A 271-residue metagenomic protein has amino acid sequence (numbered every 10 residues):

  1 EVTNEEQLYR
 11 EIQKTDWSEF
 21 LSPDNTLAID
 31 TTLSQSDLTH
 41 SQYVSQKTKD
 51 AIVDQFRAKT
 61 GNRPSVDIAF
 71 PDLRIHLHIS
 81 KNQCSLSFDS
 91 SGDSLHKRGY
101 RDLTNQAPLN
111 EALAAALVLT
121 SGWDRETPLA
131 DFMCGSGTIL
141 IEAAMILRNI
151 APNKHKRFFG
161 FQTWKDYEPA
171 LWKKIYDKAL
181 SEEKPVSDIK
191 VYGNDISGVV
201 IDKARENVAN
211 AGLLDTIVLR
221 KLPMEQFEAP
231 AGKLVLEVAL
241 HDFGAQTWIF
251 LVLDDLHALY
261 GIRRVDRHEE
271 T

Functional and structural regions predicted by a protein language model:
E1-P71: Non-catalytic nucleic-acid substrate-recognition regions in nucleic-acid-modifying enzymes
I75-S91: C-terminal edge-of-domain segments
L86-T120: SAM-dependent Rossmann-like transferase core, predominantly class I methyltransferases with a strong bias toward
L109-E225: Conserved S-adenosyl-L-methionine
M224-E225, H241-A245: Short, contiguous acidic/charged loop-to-helix segments that flank catalytic cores in large enzymes
Q226-A231: Short conserved loop adjoining the S-adenosyl-L-methionine
K233-A239: Short SAM/SAH-binding signature in class I
F243, T247, D255-L256, G261 (+1 more regions): Alpha-helix boundary/capping motif
